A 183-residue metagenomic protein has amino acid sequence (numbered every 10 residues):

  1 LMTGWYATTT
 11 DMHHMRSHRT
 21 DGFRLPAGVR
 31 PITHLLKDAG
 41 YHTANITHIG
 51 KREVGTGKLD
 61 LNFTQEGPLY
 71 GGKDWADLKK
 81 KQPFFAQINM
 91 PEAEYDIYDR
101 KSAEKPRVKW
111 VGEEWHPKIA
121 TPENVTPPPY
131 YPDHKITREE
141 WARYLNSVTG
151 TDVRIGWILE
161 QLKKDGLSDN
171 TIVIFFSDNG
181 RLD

Functional and structural regions predicted by a protein language model:
L1-R30, L35-Y41: Active-site segment of extracytoplasmic enzymes that catalyze sulfate/phosphate-ester chemistry
L1-T9, H13, N45-K58, I174-D183: Short, solvent-exposed turn/loop segments enriched in Gly/Ser/Thr/Pro and often Arg
T20, I49, Q65-E66, W75-D183: Active-site-proximal cap/lid insertion segments
G28-V29, P68-G71: Amphipathic coiled-coil/heptad-repeat helices and related helical stalk/stem segments that mediate oligomerization
V29, G40, I46, P83-Q87: Extracellular structured ligand-interaction cores
T33, G71-D77: Short, surface-exposed beta-strand/loop micro-motifs that present aromatic residues
T43-A44, N170: A local structural micro-motif
G55-L69: Catalytic domains of cell-wall/extracellular-matrix polysaccharide-remodeling enzymes, centered on de-N-acetylation
